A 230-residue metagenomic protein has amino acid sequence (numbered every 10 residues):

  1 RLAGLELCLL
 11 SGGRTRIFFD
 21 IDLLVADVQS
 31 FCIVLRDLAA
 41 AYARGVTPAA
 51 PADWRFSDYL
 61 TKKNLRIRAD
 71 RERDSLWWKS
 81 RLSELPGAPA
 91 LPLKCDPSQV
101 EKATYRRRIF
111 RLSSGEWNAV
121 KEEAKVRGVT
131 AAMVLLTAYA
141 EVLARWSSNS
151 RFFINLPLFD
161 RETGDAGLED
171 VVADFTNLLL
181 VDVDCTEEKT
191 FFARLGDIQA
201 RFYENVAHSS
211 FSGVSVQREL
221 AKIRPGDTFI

Functional and structural regions predicted by a protein language model:
R1-A3, G13, R36, A40 (+5 more regions): Short amphipathic alpha-helices and their capping loops
L5, I17-F19, R108-F110, I154: Short beta-strand motif preference
C8-F56: Active-site-proximal acidic secondary-structure segment that organizes catalysis
G13-R14, L65-S75, E123-L136, W146-I230: His-Asp-centered acyl/peptidyl-transfer active-site segments
S30-R36, A131-Y139: Short amphipathic alpha-helical segments
L35-V46, A140-L143, L180, Y203: Short amphipathic alpha-helical signal-transduction/dimerization elements
V120: Aromatic/hydrophobic pocket-lining residues that form π-stacking "cages" and hydrophobic walls in ligand
